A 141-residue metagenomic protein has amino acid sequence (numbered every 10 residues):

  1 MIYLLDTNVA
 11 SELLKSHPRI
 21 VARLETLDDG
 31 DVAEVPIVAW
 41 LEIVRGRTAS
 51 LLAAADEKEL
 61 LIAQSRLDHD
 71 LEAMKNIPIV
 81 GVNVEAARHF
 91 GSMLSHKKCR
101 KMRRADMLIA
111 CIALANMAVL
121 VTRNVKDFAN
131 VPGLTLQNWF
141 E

Functional and structural regions predicted by a protein language model:
M1, A110, L114-E141: Acidic, PIN/NYN-like endoribonuclease modules and their adjacent C-terminal/linker elements
M1-L41, A49-D68: Short, well-structured N-terminal submotif of metal-dependent ribonuclease cores
D6-T7, I43, F90, A113 (+1 more regions): Generic structural signal for small/hydrophobic residues in well-ordered secondary structure, especially within
V9-A10, A39, A86, I109 (+1 more regions): Alpha-helix capping/helix-boundary segments
L14-H17, L24, R47, L94 (+2 more regions): Short, flexible helix/strand-to-coil boundary loops that buttress conserved ligand/catalytic motifs in alpha/beta
I37-V38, N83, N124, F140: Residues at the C-termini of beta-strands that transition into short coil/loop
R47-L51, A73-V119: Active-site neighborhoods of divalent-metal-dependent phosphate/nucleic-acid chemistry enzymes
